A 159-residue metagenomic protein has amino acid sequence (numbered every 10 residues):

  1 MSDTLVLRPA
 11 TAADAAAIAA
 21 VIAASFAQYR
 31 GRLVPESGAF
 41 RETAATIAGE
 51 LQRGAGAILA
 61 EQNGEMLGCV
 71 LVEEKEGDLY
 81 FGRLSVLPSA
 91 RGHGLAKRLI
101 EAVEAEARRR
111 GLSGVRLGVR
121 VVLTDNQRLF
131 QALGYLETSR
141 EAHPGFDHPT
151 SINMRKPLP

Functional and structural regions predicted by a protein language model:
M1-D3: Basic/polar N-terminal segments that are highly enriched at the extreme N-terminus, encompassing both cleavable
L5, P9-A15, A19-S89, I100-A102 (+4 more regions): Acetyl-CoA-dependent GNAT
G38-A39, L123-T124, F146-D147: Short secondary-structure capping/turn micro-motifs that flank functional sites
E76-D78, G114, S151: A generic structural signal for beta-strand entry/edge sites
L87-S89, H93, V121-V122: Active-site acidic-Proline motif in GNAT/NAT acetyltransferases
K97: Residues forming the Rossmann-fold NAD(P)(H) cofactor-binding site
R116-R120, Q131, L136-N153: Conserved catalytic-core motifs of GNAT/GCN5-like acyltransferases
